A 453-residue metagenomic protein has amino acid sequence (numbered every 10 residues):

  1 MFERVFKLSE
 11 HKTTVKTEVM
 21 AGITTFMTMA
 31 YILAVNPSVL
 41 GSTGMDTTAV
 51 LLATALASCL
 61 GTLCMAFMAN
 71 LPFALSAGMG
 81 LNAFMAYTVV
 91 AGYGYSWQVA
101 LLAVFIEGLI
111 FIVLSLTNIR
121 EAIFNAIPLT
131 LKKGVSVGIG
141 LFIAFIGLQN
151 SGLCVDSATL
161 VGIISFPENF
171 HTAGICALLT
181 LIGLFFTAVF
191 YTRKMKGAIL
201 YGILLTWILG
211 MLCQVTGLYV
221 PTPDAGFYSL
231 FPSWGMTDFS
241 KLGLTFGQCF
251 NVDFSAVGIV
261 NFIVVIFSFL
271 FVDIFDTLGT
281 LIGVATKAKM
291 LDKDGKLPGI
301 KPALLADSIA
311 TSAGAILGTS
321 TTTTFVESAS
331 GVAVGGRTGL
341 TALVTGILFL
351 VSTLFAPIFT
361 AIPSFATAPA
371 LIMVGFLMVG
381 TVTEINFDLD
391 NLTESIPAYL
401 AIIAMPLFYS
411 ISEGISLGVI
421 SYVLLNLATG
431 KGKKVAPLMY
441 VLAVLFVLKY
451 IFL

Functional and structural regions predicted by a protein language model:
M1-A49, I164-E168, I203-K301, F446-L448: Helix-loop-helix hairpins and the membrane-proximal interhelical loops of multi-pass alpha-helical transport proteins
F2-N36, A57, G78-Y87, A91-I139 (+1 more regions): Helix-loop-helix junctions within the multi-pass membrane cores of secondary transporters/permeases
V19, V39, I123, G197 (+3 more regions): Residue-level signature of catalytic and energy-coupling elements of molecular machines, predominantly ATP/GTP-dependent
I23-A30, L60-L63, F67, L148 (+2 more regions): Hydrophobic/aromatic residues within the transmembrane alpha-helices of Major Facilitator Superfamily
T43-L63: Loop-to-helix transition at the N-terminal end of transmembrane alpha-helices
S58-M79, I110: Juxtamembrane transmembrane-helix boundary signature
Y93-I208, L212, L343-L453: Membrane-embedded alpha-helical modules
